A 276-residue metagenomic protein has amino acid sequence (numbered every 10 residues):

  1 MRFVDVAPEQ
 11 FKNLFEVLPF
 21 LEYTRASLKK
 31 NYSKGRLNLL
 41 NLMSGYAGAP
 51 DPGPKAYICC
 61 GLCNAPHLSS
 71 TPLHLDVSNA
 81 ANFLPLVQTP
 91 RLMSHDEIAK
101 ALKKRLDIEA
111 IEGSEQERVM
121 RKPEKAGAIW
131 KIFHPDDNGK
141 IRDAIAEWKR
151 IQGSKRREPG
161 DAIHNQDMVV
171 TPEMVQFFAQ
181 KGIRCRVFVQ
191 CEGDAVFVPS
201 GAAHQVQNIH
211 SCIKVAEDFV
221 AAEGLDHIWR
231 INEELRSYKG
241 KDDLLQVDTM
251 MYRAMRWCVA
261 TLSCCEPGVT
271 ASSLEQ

Functional and structural regions predicted by a protein language model:
M1-A195, A202-Q276: Active-site region of the double-stranded beta-helix
